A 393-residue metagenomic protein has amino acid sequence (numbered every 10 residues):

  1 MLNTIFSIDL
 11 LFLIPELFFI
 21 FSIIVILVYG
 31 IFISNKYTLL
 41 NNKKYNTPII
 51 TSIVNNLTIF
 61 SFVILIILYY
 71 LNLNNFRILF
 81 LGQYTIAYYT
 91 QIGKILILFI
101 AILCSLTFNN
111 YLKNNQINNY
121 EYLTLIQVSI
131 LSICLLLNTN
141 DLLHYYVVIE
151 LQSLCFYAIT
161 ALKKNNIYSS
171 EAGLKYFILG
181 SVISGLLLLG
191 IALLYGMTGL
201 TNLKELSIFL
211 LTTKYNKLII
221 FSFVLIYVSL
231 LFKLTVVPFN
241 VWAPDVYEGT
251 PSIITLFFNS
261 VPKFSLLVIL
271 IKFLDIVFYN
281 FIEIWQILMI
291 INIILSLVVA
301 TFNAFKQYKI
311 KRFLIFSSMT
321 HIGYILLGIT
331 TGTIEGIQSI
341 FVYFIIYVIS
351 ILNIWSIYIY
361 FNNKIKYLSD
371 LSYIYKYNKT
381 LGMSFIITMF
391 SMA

Functional and structural regions predicted by a protein language model:
M1-A393: Alpha-helical transmembrane segments of multi-pass membrane proteins predominantly involved in bioenergetics
